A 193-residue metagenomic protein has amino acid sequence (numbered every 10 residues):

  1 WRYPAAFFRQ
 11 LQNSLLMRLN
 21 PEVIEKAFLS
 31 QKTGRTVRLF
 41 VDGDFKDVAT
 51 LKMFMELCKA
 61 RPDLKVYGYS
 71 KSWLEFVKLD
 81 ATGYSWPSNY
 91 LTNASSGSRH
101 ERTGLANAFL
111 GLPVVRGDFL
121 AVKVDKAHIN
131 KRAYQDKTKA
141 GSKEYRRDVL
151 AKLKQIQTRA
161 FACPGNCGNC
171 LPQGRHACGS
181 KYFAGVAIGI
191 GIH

Functional and structural regions predicted by a protein language model:
W1-H193: Class I S-adenosyl-L-methionine
